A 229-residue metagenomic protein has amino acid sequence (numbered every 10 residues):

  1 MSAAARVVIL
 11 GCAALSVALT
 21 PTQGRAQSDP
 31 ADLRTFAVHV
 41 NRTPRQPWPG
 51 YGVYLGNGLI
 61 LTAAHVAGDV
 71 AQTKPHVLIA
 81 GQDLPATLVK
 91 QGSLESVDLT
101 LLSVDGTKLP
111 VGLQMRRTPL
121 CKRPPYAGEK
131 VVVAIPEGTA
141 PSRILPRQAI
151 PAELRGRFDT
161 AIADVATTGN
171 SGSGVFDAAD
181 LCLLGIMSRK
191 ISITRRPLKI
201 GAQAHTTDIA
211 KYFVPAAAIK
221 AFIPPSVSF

Functional and structural regions predicted by a protein language model:
M1-G11: Bacterial N-terminal signal peptides that target proteins for export
I9-G50, Y54-L55, A218-F229: Protease-domain processing segments flanking chymotrypsin-fold serine proteases, especially trypsin-like
R25, R45-P49, L55-L99, G106 (+2 more regions): Catalytic-histidine neighborhood of serine endopeptidases, predominantly the chymotrypsin-like S1/PA family
Q27-P30, T107-G112, L183-F229: C-terminal cap/linker of serine protease catalytic domains
V38, G52, G58, T62 (+7 more regions): Terminal peptide-recognition signature
V38-V40, Q72-D83, E129-P136: Short conserved beta-strand and strand-loop elements enriched in small hydrophobics with frequent Asp/Gly
L55, A67, A71, P125 (+2 more regions): Short, well-ordered loop/turn sites that connect or cap secondary structure elements
P110-S171, M187-L198: Flexible, gly/ser-rich surface segments that form the specificity/activation loops bordering the active-site cleft
